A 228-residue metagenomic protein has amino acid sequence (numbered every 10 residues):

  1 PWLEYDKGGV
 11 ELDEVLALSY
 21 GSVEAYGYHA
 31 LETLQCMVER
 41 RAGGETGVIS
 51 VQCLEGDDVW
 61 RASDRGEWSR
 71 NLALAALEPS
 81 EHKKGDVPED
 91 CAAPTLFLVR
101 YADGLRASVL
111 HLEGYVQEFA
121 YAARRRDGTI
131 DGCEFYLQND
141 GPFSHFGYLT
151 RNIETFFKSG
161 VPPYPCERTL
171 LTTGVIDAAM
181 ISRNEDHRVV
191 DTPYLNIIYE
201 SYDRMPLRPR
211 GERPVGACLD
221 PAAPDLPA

Functional and structural regions predicted by a protein language model:
P1, Y26-G27, H145: Phosphate/oxyanion-binding active-site loops and adjacent basic polyanion-contact surfaces
P1-V15: Rossmann-like NAD(P)H-binding beta-loop-alpha module
W2-D6, L34-R41, A122, A178: Intrinsically disordered, low-complexity boundary segments flanking structured domains
W2-E4, A62-R65, D203-M205: Short aromatic-enriched loop/helix-cap "lid" or pocket-rim segments at secondary-structure transitions that line
G9-V10, T33-M37, R70-A73, Q117-E118 (+4 more regions): Short, low-complexity, polar/charged sequence segments that are solvent-exposed and flexible
V15-L105, H111-Y115, E167, L171-G174: Rossmann-like dinucleotide-binding domain that binds NAD(P)(H)
K84-E167, P193-Y194, P206, P214-D220: NAD(P)-dinucleotide binding in Rossmann-like oxidoreductases
F156-A228: C-terminal helix-rich "cap/oligomerization" subdomain common to oxidoreductases
